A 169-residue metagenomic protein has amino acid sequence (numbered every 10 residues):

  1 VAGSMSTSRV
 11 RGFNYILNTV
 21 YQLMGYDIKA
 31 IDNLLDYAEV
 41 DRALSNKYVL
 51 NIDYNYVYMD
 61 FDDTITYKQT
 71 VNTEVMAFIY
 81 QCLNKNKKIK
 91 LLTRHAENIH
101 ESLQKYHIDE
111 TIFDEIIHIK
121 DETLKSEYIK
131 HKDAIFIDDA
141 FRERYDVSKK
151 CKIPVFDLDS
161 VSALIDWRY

Functional and structural regions predicted by a protein language model:
V1-I52: ATP-dependent carboxylate activation and anion-phosphoryl transfer catalytic cores that bind Mg-ATP to form
V20, V75-L83, S126-I129, R144: Short amphipathic alpha-helical segments and helix-helix/interface helices
L34, V40-E122: Alpha-helical substrate-recognition element adjacent to the catalytic core
I89, A134, I153-V155: Hydrophobic anchor at the start of a short beta-strand that flanks the dinucleotide cofactor-binding loop
E97-S102, E143-Y145, L164: Short, charged/polar "capping" segments at the starts of alpha-helices and the immediately preceding loops
I117-T123, R142, L158-I165: Short, acidic/turn-prone active-site loops that include or flank metal/cofactor- and phosphate-binding residues
L124-R142, V147: Conserved Lys-Pro-Asp/Glu-containing loop-to-beta segment of HAD-superfamily phosphomonoesterases, centered on
K149-Y169: Acidic, PIN/NYN-like endoribonuclease modules and their adjacent C-terminal/linker elements
